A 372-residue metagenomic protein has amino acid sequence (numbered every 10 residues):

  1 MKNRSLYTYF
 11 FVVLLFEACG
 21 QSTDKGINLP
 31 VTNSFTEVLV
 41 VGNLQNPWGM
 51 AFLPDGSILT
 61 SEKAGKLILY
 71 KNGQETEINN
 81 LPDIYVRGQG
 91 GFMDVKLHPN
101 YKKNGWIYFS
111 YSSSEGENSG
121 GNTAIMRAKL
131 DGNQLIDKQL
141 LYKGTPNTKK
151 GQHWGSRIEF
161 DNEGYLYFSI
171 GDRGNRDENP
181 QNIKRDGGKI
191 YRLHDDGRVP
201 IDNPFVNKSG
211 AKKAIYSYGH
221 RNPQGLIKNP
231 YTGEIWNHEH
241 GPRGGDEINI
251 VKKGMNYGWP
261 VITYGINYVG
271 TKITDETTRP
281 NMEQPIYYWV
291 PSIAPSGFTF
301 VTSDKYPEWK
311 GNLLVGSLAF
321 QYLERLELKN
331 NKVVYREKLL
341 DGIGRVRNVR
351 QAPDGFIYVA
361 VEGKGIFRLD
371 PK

Functional and structural regions predicted by a protein language model:
M1-T8: Bacterial N-terminal signal peptides that target proteins for export
E17-A18: C-terminal motif of bacterial Sec signal peptides marking the signal peptidase cleavage site
Q21-T36, Q134-L135, R198-K208, Y264-N281 (+1 more regions): Blade/loop signatures of beta-propeller domains
T23-R176, G225-K228, G233-G241, P291-K329 (+1 more regions): Acidic, Gly/Ser/Thr-rich repeat motifs that build Ca2+-stabilized beta-propeller blades
V38-V41, E75-P82, I136-K143, I201-F205 (+2 more regions): Beta-propeller fold detector
T123-G132, I183-D196, V251-K252: Beta-propeller blade signature
K184-L193, D202-E234: Loop-centered beta-sheet repeat module
V333-P353: Conserved blade-ending motifs and adjacent loop-strand segments that build the rim/top face of beta-propeller domains
